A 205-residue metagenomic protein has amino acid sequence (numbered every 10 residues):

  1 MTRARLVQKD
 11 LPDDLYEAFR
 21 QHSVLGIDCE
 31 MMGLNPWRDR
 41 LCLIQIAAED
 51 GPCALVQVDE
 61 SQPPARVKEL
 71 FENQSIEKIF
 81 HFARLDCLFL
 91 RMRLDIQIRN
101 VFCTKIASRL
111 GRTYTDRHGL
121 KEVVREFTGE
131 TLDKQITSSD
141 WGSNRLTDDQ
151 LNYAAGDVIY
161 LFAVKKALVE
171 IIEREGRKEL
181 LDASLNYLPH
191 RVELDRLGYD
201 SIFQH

Functional and structural regions predicted by a protein language model:
M1-H205: DEDD superfamily 3′-5′ metal-dependent exonuclease/proofreading module
